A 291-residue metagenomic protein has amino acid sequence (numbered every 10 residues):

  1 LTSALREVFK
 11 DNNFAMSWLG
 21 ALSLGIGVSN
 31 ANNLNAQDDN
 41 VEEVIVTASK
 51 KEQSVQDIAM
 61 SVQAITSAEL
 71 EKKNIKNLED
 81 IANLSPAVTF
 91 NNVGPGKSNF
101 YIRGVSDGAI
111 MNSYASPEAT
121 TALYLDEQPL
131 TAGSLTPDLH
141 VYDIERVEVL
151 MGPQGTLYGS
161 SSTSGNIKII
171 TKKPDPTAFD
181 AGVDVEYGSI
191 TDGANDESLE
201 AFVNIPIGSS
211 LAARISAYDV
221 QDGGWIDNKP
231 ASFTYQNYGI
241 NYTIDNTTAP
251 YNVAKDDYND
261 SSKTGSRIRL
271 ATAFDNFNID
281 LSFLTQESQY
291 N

Functional and structural regions predicted by a protein language model:
L1-K73, E79-N83, N204, I279: N-terminal Sec signal peptide and the immediately downstream disordered periplasmic leader that contains the TonB box
I26, E79, N83-Q128: Extracytoplasmic beta-strand/coil segments of soluble accessory domains associated with Gram-negative outer-membrane
S54, S98, T121, T177-A181 (+3 more regions): Outer-envelope beta-barrel architecture signal
V62, L70, A82, V147-G152 (+2 more regions): Non-catalytic regulatory/gating segments with a bias toward low-complexity or hydrophobic composition
K73, K97, E118-T120, S164 (+3 more regions): Transmembrane beta-barrel architecture of outer-membrane proteins
L78, N99-Y101, Y124, P137 (+3 more regions): N-terminal periplasmic accessory domains that precede and gate Gram-negative outer-membrane beta-barrel machines
S113-Y114, T120-P153, A201, Y242: Short acidic/polar hinge/loop motifs at secondary-structure boundaries that mediate gating or recognition
T191-Y290: Transmembrane beta-barrel wall of Gram-negative outer-membrane proteins
